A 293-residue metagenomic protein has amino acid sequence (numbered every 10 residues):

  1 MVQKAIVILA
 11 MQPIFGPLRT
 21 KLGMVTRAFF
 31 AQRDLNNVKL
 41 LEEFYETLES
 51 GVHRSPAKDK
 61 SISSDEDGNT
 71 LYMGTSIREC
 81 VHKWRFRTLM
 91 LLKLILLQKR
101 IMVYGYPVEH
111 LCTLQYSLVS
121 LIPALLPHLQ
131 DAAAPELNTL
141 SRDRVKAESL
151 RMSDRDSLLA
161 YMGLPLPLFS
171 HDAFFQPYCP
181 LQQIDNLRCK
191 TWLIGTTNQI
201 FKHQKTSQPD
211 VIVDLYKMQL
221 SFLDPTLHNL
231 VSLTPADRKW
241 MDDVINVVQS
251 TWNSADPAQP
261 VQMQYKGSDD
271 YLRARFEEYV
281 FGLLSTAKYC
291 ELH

Functional and structural regions predicted by a protein language model:
M1-H293: Acidic, Ser/Thr/Pro/Gly-enriched alpha-helical scaffold modules and adjacent low-complexity linkers in large eukaryotic
